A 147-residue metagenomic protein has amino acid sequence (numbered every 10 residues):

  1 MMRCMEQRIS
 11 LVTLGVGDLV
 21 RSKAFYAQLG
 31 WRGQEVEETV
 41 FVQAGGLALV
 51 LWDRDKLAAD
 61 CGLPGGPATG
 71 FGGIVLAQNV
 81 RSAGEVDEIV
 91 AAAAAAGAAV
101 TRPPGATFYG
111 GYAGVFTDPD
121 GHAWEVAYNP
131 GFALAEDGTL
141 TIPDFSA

Functional and structural regions predicted by a protein language model:
M2-C4, V90-A147: Vicinal oxygen chelate
E6, T13-A58: Core segments of cupin and vicinal oxygen chelate
R8-G17, V40, P64-A92, Y112-T117: Vicinal oxygen chelate
V20-K23, D87, W124: Alpha-helical elements of the RecA-like P-loop NTPase motor core of helicases
F25-Q28, I89-A93: Short amphipathic alpha-helices in soluble, non-transmembrane regions that often serve as interface/regulatory elements
R54, N79-R81, P119, N129: Beta-hairpin (beta-strand-turn-beta-strand) motif
D55-P67: Short, flexible, mixed-charge acidic loops at enzyme active sites
